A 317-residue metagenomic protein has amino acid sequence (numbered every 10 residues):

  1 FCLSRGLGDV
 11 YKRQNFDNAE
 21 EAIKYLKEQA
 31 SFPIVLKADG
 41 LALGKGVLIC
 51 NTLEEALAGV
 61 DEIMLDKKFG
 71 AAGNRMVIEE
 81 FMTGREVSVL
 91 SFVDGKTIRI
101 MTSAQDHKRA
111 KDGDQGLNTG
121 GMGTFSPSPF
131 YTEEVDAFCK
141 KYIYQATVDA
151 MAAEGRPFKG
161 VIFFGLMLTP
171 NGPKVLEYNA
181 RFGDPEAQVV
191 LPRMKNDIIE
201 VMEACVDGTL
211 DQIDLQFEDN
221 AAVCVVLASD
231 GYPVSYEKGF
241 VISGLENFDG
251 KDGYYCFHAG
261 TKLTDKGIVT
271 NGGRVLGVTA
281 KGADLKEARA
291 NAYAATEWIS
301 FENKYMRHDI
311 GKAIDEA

Functional and structural regions predicted by a protein language model:
F1-Y11: Single conserved hydrophobic/aromatic residue that forms the stacking wall/gate of nucleotide- or nucleobase-binding
D9-N51, A56: Hydrophobic alpha-helical hairpins/lids featuring a short glycine-rich hinge
G44-G46, V223, G272-G277: Short amphipathic alpha-helical segments
G46-Q188: Internal nucleotide-binding/catalytic subdomain
E55-A58, V234-Y236, A283-A290: Short, conserved charged micro-motifs
K140-I162, N179-K251: Active-site "cap" helix and flanking loop/linker of ATP-utilizing ligase/carboxylase catalytic domains
K238-G277: Generic long, charged, amphipathic alpha-helical segments
T261-D265, V269-A317: Generic C-terminus detector
